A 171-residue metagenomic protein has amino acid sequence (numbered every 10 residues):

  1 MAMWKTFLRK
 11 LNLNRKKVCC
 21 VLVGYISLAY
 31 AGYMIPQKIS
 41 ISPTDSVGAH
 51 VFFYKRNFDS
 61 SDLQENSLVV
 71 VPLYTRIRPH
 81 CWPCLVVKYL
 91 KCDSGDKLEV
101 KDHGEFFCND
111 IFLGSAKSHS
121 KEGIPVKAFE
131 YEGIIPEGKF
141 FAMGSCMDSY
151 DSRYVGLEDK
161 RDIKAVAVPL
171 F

Functional and structural regions predicted by a protein language model:
M1-L85, K101, I134-I135, R153-F171: Protein maturation boundaries and topogenic segments
Q64-V69, D96, K139, S145: Structural motif
C81-F112: Mid-length scaffold segments of soluble, non-membrane domains
G95-V100, K121-F129: Short, surface-exposed linear segments at secondary-structure transitions and domain or protein termini
N109-V126: PP2C/PPM family metal-dependent serine/threonine protein phosphatase catalytic domain, recognizing the conserved
V126-E137, F141-L157: Extracellular/periplasmic metallocenter environments
